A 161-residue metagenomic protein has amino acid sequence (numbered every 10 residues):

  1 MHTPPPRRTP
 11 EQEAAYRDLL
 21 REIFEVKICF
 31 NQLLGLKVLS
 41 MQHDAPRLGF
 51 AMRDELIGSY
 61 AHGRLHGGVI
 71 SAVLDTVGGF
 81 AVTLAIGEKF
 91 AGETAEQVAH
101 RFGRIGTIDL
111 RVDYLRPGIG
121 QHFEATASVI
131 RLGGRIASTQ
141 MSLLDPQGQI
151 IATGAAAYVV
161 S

Functional and structural regions predicted by a protein language model:
M1-S161: Terminal targeting signals and extreme-terminal segments of soluble enzymes
